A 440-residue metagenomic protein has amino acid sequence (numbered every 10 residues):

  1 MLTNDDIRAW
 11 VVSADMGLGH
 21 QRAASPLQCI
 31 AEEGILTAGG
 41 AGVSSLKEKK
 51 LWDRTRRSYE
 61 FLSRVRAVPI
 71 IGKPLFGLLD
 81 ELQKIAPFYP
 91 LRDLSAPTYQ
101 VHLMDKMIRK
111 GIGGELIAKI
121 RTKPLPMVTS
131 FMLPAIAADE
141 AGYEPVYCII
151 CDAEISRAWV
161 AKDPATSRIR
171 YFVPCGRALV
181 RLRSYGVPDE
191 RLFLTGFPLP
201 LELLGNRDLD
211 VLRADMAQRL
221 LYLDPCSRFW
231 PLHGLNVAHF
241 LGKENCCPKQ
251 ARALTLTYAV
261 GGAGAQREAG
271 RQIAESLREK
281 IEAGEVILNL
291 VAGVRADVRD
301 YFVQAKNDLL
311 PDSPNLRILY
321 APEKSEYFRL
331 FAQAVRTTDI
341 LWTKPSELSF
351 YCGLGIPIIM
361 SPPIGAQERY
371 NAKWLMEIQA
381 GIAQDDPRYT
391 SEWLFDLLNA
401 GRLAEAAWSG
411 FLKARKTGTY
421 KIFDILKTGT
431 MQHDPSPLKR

Functional and structural regions predicted by a protein language model:
L18, A23, P74-L201: Active-site and donor-binding regions of nucleotide-sugar-utilizing enzymes
A23-I35, K123, S276-G284: A short, Lys/Arg-enriched amphipathic alpha-helix followed by its capping loop at the start of a domain
S25-I117, G293-V298, Q304-A321: Conserved N-terminal ligand/cofactor-binding loop architecture of enzyme catalytic domains
I169-G270, V291-A296: A nucleotide-sugar donor-handling region in carbohydrate enzymes
L220-A253, N399-R440: C-terminal amphipathic helix plus adjacent low-complexity, charged tail appended to glycosyltransferase catalytic
L235-T337: Donor-nucleotide binding loops and adjacent catalytic segments primarily of GT-B fold Leloir glycosyltransferases
R329-Y370: A donor-sugar binding/catalytic signature common to diverse glycosyltransferases and related nucleotide-sugar
Q379, D386-R402: C-terminal "capping" alpha-helix adjacent to the active site of nucleotide-linked donor transferases in cell-envelope
